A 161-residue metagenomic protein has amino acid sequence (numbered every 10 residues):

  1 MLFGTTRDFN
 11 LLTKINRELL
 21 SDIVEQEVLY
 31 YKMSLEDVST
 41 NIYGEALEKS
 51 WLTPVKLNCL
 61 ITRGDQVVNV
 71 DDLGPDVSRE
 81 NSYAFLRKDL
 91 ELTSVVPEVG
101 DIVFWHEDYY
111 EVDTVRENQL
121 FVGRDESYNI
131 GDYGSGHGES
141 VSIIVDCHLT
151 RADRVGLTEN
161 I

Functional and structural regions predicted by a protein language model:
M1-E48: N-terminal intrinsically disordered, low-complexity, charge/repeat-rich segments that act as generic
L2, S34-I161: Short, conserved turn/kink motifs that form compact alpha/beta structural patches or helix kinks used as
